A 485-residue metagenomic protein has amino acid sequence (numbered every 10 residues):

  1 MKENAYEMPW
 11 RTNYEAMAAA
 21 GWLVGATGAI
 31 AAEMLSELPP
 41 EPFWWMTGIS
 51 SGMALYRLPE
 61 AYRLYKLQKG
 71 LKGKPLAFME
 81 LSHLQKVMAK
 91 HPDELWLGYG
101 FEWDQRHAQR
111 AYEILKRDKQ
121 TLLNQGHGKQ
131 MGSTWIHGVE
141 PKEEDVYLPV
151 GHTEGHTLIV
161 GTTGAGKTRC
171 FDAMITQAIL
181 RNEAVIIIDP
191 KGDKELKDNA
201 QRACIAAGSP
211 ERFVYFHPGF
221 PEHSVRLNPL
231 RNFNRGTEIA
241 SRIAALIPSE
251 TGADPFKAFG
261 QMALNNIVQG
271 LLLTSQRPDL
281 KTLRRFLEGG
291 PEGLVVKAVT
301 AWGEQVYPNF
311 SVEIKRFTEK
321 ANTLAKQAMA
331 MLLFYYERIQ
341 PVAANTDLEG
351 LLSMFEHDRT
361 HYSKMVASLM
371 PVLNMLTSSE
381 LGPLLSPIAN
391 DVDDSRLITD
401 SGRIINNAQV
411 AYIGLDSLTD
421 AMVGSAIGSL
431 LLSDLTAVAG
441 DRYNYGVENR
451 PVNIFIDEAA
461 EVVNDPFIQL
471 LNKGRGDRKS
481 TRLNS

Functional and structural regions predicted by a protein language model:
M1-I187, K194-P210, L273, R316 (+4 more regions): Accessory regions of macromolecular translocation/handling assemblies
E140-K142, V150-G155, V160-T163, T168-K479: P-loop NTPase motor domains
T481-N484: Conserved small/polar residues in nucleotide/adenosyl-binding loops
